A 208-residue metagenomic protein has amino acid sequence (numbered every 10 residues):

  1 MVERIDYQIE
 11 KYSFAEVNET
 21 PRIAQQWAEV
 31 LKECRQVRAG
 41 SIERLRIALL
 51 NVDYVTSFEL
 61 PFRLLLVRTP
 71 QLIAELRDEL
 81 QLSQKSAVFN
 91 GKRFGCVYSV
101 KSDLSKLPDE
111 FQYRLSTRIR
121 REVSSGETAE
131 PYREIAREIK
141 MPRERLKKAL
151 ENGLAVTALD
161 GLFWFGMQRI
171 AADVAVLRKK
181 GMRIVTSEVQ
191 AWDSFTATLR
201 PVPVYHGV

Functional and structural regions predicted by a protein language model:
M1-E29, S57: N-terminal intrinsically disordered, low-complexity, charged/polar
V17-R44, S116-R145: Short alpha-helical segments that sit at the start of domains
E33-C34, R38-I42, Y54-T69: N-terminal/domain-start segments enriched in small and hydrophobic, helix-friendly residues, covering either
A39-V55, K140-A155: Short amphipathic alpha-helical interface segments
D53-R63, L154-W164: Short acidic, hydrophobic short linear motifs in intrinsically disordered regions
L64-Q71, F165-A172: Short, basic interhelical loop/turn and adjoining N-cap of the next helix at nucleic-acid- or acidic-partner-contacting
L72-I139, A171-V208: DNA-binding patch around the recognition helix
